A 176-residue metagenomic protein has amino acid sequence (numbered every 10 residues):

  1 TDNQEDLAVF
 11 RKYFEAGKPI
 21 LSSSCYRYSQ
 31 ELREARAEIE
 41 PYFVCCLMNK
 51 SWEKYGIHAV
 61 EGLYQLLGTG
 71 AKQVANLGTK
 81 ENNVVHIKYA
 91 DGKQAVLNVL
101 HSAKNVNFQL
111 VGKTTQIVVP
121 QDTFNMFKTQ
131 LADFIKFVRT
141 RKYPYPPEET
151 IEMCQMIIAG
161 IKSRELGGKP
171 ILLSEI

Functional and structural regions predicted by a protein language model:
T1-D2, R141: Alpha-helical hinge/cap motifs
D2-V60: A contiguous active-site-proximal alpha/beta segment in oxidoreductase catalytic domains
R11-K12, P19, F137-I176: C-terminal helix-rich "cap/oligomerization" subdomain common to oxidoreductases
K12, Y28, H86-K88, N98 (+5 more regions): NAD(P)-dependent dehydrogenase/reductase Rossmann-like domain
Y42-N105, E148-Q155: Rossmann-like dinucleotide-binding domain that binds NAD(P)(H)
K104-K142: Interdomain hinge/lid region at the active-site interface of Rossmann-like NAD(P)-dependent oxidoreductases
